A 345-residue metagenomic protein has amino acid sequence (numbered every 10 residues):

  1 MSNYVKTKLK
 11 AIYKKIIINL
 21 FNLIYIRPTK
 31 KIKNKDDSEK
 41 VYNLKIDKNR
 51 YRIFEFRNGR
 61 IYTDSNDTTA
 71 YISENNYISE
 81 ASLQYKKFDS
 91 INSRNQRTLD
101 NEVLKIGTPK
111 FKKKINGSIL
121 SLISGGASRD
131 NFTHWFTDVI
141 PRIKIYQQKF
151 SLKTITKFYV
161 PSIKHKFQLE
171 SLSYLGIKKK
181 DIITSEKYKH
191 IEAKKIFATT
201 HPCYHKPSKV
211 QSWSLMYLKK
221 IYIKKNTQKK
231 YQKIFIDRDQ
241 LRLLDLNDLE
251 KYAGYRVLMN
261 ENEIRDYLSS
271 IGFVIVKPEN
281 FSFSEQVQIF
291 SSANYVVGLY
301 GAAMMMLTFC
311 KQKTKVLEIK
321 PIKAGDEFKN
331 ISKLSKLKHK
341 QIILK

Functional and structural regions predicted by a protein language model:
S2-K345: The feature primarily captures lumenal catalytic ectodomains of type II secretory-pathway glycosyltransferases
